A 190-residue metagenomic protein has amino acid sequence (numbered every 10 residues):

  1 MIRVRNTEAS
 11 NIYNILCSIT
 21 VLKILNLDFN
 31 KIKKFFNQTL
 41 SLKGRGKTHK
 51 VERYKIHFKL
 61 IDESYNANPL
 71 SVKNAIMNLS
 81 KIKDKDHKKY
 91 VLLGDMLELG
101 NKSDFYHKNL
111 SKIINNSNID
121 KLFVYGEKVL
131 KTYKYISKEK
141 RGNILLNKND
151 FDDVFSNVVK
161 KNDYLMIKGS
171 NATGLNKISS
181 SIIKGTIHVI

Functional and structural regions predicted by a protein language model:
M1-R3: Structural motif
R5-S10, C17-I190: ATP-dependent carboxylate-amine ligase
